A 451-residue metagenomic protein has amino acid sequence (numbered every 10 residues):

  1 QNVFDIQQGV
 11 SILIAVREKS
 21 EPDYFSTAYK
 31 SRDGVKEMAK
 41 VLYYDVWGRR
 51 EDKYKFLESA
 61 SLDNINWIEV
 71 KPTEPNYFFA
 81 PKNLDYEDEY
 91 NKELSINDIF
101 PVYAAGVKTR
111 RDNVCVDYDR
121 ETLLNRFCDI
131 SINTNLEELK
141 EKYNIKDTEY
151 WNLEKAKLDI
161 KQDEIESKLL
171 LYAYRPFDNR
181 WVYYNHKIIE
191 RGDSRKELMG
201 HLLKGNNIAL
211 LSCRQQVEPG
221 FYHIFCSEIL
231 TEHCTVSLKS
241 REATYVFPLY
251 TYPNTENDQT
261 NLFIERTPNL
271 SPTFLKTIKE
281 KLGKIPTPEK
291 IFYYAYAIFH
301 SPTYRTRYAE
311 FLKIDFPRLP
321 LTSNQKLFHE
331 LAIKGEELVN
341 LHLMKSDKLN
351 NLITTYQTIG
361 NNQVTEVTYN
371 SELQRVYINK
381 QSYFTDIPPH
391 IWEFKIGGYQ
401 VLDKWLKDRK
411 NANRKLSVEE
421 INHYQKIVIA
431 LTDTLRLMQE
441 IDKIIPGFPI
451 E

Functional and structural regions predicted by a protein language model:
Q1-E451: Sequence-level detector for compositionally biased, low-complexity segments
